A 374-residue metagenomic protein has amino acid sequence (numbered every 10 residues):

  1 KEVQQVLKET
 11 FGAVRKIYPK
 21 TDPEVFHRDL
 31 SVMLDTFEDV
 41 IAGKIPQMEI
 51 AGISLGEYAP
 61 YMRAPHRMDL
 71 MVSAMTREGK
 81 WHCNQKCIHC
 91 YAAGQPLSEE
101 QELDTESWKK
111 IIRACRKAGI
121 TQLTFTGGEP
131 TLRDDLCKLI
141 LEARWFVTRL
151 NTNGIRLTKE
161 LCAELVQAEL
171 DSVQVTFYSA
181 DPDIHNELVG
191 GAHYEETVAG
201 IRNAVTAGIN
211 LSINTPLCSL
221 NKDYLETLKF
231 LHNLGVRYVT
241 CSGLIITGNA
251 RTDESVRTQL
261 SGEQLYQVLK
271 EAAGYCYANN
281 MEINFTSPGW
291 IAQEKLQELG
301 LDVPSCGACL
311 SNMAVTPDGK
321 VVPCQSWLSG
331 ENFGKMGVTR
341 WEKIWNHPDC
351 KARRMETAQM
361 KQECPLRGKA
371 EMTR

Functional and structural regions predicted by a protein language model:
K1-K20: Short amphipathic alpha-helical interface segments
I17-M33, V40, I50-S172: Conserved alpha-helical substructure of the radical SAM core
E24-G56, A272, V322-T339: A broadly conserved sequence feature marking short terminus-proximal activation segments in nucleic acid-centric
R28, D171, Y178-A308, N312 (+2 more regions): Radical SAM enzyme [4Fe-4S]-AdoMet core and its adjacent flexible, acidic and glycine-rich loops/tails across
G43-R67, T286-K295, F333-R354: Short, charged low-complexity linear segments at domain edges
T76, C83, C87-C90, C306-C309 (+2 more regions): Short cysteine clusters
H89, A93-P96, N312, G330 (+1 more regions): Secreted/processed peptides and extracellular or luminal domains of membrane proteins
D318-R374: Flexible mid-to-C-terminal extensions adjoining Fe-S/redox cofactors in radical SAM and related proteins
